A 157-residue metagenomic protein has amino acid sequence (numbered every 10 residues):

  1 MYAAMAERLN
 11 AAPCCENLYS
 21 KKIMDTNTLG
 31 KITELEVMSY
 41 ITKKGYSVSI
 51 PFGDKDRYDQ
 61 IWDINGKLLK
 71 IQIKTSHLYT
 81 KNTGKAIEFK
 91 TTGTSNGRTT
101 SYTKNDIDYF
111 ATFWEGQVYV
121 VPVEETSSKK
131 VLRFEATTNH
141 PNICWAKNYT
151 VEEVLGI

Functional and structural regions predicted by a protein language model:
M1-D56, W62-I157: Mixed-charge (Asp/Glu-Lys/Arg
